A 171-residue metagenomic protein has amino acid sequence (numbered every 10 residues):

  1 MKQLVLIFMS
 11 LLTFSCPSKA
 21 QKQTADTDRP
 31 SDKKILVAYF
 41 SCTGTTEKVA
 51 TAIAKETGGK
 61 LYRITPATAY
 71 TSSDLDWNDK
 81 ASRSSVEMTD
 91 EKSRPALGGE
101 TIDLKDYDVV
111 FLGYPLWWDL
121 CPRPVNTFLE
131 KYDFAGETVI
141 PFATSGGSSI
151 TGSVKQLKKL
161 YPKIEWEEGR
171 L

Functional and structural regions predicted by a protein language model:
M1-T24: Bacterial Sec-dependent N-terminal signal peptides
L11-L12, C42-G44, G146: Short, glycine/serine-rich, charged loops/turns that create anion-binding and catalytic segments at active sites
S18-D108, L112, D119-C121: N-terminal beta1-alpha1-beta2 submodule of the flavodoxin-like/Rossmannoid cofactor-binding fold
L61, I164-L171: Short beta-strand elements in bilobed, periplasmic/extracellular small-molecule ligand-binding domains
T65-T68, T144, R170-L171: Short, acidic/turn-prone active-site loops that include or flank metal/cofactor- and phosphate-binding residues
K80-I164: Helix-loop-strand module that forms the ligand-binding subsite of alpha/beta enzymes
